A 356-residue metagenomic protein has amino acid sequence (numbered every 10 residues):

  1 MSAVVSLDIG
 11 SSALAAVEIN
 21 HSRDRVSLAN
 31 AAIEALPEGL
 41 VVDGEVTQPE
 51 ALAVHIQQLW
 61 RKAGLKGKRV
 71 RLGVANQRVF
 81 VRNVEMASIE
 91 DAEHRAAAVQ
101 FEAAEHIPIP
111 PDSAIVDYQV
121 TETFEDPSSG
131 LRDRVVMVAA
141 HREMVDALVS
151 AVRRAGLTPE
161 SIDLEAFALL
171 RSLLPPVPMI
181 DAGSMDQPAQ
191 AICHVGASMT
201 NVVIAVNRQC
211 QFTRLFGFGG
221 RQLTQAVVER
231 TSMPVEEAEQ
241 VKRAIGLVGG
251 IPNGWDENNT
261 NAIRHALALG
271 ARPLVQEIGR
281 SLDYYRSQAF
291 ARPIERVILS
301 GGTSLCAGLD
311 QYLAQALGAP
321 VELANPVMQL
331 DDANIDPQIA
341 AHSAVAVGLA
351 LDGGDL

Functional and structural regions predicted by a protein language model:
M1-A35, K68-N76, P176-F212, G219-Q222 (+3 more regions): Gly/Thr-rich phosphate-binding beta-strand-loop-beta motif of the actin/hexokinase/Hsp70
M1-E102, H106, D146, G156-T158: Non-catalytic, solvent-exposed interaction/assembly segments
V41-G44, V145-R171, Q209-I251: Glycine-rich phosphate-binding loop plus the immediately following alpha-helix
I56-R69, A155, M233, G279-E295: Phosphate/pyrophosphate-binding loops at sites that engage ATP/ADP/AMP, CoA/4′-phosphopantetheine, polyphosphate
V74-I180, R296, P326-D332, V345: Active-site neighborhood for divalent-cation/phosphate handling
A168-R171, S304, E322-L356: Glycine-rich phosphate-binding/hydrolytic loop that grips phosphoryl groups
E229, A238-I294: Adenine-nucleotide phosphate-binding core of ATP-dependent small-molecule kinases
G270, R292-E322: Glycine-rich phosphate-binding loops at beta-strand->alpha-helix junctions
